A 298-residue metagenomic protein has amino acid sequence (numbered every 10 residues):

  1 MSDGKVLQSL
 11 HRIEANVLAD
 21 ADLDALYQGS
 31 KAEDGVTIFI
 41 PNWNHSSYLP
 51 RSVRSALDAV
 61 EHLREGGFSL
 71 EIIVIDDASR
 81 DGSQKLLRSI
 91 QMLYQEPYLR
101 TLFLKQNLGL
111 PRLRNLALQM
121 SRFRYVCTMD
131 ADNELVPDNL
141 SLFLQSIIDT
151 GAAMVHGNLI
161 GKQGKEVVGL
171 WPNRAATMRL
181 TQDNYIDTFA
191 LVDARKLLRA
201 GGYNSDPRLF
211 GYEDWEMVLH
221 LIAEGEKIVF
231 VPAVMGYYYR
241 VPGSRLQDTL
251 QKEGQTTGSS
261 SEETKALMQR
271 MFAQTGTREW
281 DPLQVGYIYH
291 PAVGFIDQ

Functional and structural regions predicted by a protein language model:
M1-D58, R64-G67: N-proximal low-complexity "stem/linker" segments adjacent to membrane-targeting elements
S55, D76-L86, D130: A conserved acidic beta->alpha catalytic loop
L104-S121: Glycine-rich, basic loop-to-helix element that forms the pyrophosphate-binding segment of sugar-nucleotide handling
V126: Short aromatic/hydrophobic "clamp" motif used to bind/position activated sugar donors
D138-G169: Conserved donor NDP-sugar-binding/catalytic core segment of glycosyltransferases
N158, V229-M235: Catalytic beta-strand/loop signature of glycosyltransferases that borders the donor
G169-R179, P207-F210, Y237-A266: Nucleotide-sugar-dependent glycosyltransferase catalytic core
L209-M217: Acidic donor-binding loop at a coil-to-helix junction in glycosyltransferase catalytic cores that engages
